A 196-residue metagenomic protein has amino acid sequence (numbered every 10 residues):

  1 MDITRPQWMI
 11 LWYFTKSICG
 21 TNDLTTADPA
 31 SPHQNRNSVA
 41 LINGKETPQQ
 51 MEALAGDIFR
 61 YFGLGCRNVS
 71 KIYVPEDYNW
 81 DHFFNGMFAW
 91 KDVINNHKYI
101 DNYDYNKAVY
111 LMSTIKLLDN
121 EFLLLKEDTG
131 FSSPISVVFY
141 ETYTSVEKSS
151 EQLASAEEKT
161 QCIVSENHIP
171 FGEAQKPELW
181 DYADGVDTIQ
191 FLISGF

Functional and structural regions predicted by a protein language model:
M1-Y78, G185-G195: Conserved NAD(P)+-binding/catalytic subdomain of aldehyde/semialdehyde dehydrogenases
E52, Y61-F196: NAD(P)-dependent aldehyde/semialdehyde dehydrogenase
